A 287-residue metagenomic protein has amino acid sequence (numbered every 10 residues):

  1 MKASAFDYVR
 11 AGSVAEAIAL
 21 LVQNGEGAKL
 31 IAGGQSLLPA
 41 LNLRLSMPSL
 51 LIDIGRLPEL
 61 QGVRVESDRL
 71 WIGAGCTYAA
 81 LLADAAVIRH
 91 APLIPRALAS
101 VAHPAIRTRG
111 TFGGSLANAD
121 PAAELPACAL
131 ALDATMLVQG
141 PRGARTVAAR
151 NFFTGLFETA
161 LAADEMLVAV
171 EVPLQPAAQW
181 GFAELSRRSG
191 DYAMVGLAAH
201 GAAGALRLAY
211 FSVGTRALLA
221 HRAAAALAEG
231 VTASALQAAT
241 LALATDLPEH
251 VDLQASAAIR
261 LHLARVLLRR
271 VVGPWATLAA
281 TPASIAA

Functional and structural regions predicted by a protein language model:
M1-A287: C-terminal structural segment of proteins
